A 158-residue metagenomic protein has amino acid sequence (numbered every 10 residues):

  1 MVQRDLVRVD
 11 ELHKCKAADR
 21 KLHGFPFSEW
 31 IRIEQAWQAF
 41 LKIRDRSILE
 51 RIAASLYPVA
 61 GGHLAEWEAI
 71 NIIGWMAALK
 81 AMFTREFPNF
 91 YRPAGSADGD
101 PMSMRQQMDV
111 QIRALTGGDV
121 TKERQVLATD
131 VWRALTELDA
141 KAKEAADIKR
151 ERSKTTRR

Functional and structural regions predicted by a protein language model:
M1-R158: An amphipathic, hydrophobic-aromatic interaction surface with interspersed Lys/Arg that forms lipid/phosphate-bearing
